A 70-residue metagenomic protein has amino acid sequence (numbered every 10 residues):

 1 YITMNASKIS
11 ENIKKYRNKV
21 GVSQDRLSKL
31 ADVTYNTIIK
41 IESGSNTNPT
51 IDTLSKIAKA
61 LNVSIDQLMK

Functional and structural regions predicted by a protein language model:
Y1-S7, K19, D25, A60-N62: N-terminal flexible/basic segments that precede or flank functional cores
E11-L30: Short basic helix-loop element that most often maps to the first helix and adjoining turn of HTH DNA-binding modules
I13, L27, I38-I41, L68: Conserved hydrophobic/aromatic packing and binding residues within compact polymer-binding modules
V33-N48: Recognition helix of helix-turn-helix/homeodomain-like DNA-binding domains that insert into the DNA major groove
D52-Q67: DNA major-groove recognition helix of helix-turn-helix/homeodomain DNA-binding modules
